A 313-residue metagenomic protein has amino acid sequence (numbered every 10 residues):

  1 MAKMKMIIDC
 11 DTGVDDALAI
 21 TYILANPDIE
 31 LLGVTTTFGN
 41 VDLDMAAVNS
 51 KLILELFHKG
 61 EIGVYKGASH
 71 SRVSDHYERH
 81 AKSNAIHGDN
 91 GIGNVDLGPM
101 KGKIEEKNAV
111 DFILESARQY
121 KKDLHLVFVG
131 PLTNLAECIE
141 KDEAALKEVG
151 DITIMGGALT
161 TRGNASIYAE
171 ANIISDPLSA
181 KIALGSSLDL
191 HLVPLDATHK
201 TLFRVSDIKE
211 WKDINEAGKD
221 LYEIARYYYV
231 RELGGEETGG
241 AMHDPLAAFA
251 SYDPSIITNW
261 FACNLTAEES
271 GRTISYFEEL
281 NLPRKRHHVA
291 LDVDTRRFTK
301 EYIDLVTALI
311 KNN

Functional and structural regions predicted by a protein language model:
A2-C10, V14-L52, D96-T198: Active-site histidine-anchored catalytic micro-motif
A2-M4, Y22-I23, D28-E30, A171-I174 (+2 more regions): Conformational coupling and interaction surfaces
M4, A47-K51, E55-Q119, K285-D294 (+2 more regions): Metal-dependent C-N hydrolase catalytic cores
L32, E61-K66, C263-L265: Short N-terminal amphipathic alpha-helices
D44-M45, Y77, F203-D207: Short secondary-structure transition/capping segments
V64, A183, A248: A residue-level signal for conserved active-site and pocket-lining positions in enzyme catalytic cores
S71-V73, N134-L135, H199-L202: Short, active-site-adjacent cap segments at secondary-structure transitions
E78-A85, S166-E170, I208, L282: Short, surface-exposed amphipathic charged segments that create phosphate/polyanion-binding patches used for binding
